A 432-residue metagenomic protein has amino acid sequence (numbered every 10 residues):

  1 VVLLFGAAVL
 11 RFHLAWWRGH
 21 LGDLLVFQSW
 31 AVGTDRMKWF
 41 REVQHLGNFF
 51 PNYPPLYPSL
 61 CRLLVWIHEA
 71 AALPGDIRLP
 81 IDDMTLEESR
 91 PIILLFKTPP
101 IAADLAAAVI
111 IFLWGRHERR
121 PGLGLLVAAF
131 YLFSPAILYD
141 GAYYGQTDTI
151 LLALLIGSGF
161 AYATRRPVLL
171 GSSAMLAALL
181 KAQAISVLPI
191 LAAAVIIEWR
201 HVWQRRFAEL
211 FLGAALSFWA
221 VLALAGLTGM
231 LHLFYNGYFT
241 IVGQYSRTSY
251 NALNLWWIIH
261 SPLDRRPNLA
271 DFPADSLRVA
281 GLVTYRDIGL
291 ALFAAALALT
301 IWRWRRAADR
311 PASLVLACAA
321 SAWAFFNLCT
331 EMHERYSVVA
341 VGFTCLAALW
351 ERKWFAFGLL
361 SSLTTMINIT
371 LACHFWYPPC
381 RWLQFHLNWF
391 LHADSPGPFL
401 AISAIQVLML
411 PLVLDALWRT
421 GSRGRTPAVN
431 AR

Functional and structural regions predicted by a protein language model:
V1-S29, M37-L46, F133, G213-M230: Transmembrane signal-anchor helices characteristic of membrane glycosylation enzymes that use polyprenol
R11-F12, H117, I241-N327: Aromatic/glycine/proline-enriched transmembrane-helix motif characteristic of membrane-embedded glycan-assembly enzymes
L25-S59, L63-I81, M230-G237: Extracytosolic helix-loop segments that constitute the early lumenal/periplasmic catalytic or substrate-binding loops
D83-L86, R90-R119, G157, A295-R303: Transmembrane-helix motifs of polytopic, lipid-linked glycan transferases
I110-L113, S134-I137, I150-L169, F343-T344: Specific aromatic-rich, kink-prone transmembrane helix
R116-G122, I156-L169, W199-H201, A307-D309: Membrane-interface transmembrane helices that cradle and orient dolichyl/undecaprenyl
V187-L216, G226-L227, V339: Perimembrane helix-loop-helix junctions
A223, L227-Y250, W302, C318 (+2 more regions): Transmembrane helical bundles and short interhelical boundary loops of multi-pass, membrane-embedded
